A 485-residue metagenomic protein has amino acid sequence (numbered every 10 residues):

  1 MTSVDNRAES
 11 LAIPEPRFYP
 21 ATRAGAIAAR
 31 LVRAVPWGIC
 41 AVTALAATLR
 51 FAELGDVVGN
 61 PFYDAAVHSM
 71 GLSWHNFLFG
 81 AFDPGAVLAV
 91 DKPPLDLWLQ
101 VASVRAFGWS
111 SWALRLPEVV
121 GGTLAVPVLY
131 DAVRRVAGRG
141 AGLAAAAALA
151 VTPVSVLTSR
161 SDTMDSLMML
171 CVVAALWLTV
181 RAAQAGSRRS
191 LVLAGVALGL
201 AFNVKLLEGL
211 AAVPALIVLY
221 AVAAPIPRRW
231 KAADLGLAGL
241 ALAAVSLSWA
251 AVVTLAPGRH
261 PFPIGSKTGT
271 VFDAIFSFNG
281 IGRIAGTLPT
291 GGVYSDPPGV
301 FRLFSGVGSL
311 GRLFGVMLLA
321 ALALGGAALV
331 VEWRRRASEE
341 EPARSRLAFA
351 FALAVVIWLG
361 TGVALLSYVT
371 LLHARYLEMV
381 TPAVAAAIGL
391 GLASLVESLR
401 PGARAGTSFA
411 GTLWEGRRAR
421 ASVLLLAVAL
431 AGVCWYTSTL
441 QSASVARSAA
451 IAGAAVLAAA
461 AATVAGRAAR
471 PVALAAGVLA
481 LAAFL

Functional and structural regions predicted by a protein language model:
M1-F409, E415-A421, G432-T439: Membrane-integral, polyisoprenol-dependent glycosyltransferases of the GT-C/oligosaccharyltransferase superfamily
S3, A403, L413-L485: Transmembrane helical bundles and short interhelical boundary loops of multi-pass, membrane-embedded
